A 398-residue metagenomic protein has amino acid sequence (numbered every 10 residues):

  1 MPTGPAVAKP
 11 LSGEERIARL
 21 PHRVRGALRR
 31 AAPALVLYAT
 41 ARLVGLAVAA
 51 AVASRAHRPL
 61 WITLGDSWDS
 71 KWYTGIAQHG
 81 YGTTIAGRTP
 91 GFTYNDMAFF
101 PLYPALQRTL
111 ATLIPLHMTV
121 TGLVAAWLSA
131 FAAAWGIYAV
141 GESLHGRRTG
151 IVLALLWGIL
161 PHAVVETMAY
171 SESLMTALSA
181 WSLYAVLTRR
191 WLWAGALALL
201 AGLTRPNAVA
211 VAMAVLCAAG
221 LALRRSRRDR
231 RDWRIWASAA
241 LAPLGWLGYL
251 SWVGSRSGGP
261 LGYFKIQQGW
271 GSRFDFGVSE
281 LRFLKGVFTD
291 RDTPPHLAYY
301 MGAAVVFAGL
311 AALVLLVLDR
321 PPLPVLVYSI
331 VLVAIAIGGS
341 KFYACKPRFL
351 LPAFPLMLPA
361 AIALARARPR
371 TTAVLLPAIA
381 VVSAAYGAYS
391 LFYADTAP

Functional and structural regions predicted by a protein language model:
A41-H57, A212-G309, P324-S329: Membrane-lumen/periplasm interface segments of specific transmembrane helices in polyprenyl phosphate-linked
W68-G82, P90-P115, G277-L284: Short hydrophobic/aromatic helix or loop-helix immediately within or flanking a transmembrane segment in polytopic
G91-F92, P101, A105, L113-A132 (+1 more regions): Loop-to-helix entry region of an early transmembrane alpha helix in multi-pass inner-membrane enzymes
T109, T121-L144, A311-V314: Transmembrane-helix motifs of polytopic, lipid-linked glycan transferases
H117-T121, I137-I159, W193, L323 (+1 more regions): Transmembrane-helix signature of polytopic, membrane-embedded enzymes that assemble or transfer cell-envelope glycans
G158, S179-Y184, L192-C217, L241-L244 (+1 more regions): Membrane-interface alpha helices of multi-pass inner-membrane proteins
M168-L174, K346-P347: Short acidic/glycine- and proline-prone juxtamembrane loop motifs at membrane-interface regions of multi-pass membrane
T289-D290, L297-L326, L332-A336, F354-A360 (+1 more regions): Hydrophobic, aromatic-rich transmembrane alpha-helices and their immediate juxtamembrane boundary segments
